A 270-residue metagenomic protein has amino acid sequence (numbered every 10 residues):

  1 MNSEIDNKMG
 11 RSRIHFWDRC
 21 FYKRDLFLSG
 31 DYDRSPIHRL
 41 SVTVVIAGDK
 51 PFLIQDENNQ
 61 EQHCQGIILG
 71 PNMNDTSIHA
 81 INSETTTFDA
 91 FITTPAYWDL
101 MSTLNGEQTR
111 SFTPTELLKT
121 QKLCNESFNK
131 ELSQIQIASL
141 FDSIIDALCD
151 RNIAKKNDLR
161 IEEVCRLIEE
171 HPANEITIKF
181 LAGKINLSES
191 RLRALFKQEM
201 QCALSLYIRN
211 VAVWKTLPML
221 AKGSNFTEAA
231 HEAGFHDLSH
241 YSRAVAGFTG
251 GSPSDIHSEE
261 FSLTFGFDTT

Functional and structural regions predicted by a protein language model:
M1-I5, D18, A221, E232 (+1 more regions): …primarily DNA-binding HTH/wHTH and HhH modules…
N2-G106: N-terminal regulatory/effector-sensing and dimerization cores that precede helix-turn-helix DNA-binding domains
G66, I78-H79, T87, I161 (+5 more regions): Localized chelating/binding microdomains that coordinate divalent metal ions or stabilize phosphate-bearing
A96-A154, V164-R166: Amphipathic alpha-helical segments enriched in hydrophobic/aromatic residues interleaved with Lys/Arg
L123-N129, I145-R151, V164-T177, F196 (+4 more regions): Basic, amphipathic alpha-helical hairpins
K156-V164, M200, R209-A212: N-terminal positioning helix adjacent to the helix-turn-helix/winged-helix DNA-binding module
I178-I208, A230-S252: Basic/polar phosphate-binding segments, predominantly the helix-turn-helix DNA-binding elements of transcriptional
K215, E228-A229: Basic, Lys/Arg-enriched C-terminal extension of HTH/homeodomain DNA-binding domains
